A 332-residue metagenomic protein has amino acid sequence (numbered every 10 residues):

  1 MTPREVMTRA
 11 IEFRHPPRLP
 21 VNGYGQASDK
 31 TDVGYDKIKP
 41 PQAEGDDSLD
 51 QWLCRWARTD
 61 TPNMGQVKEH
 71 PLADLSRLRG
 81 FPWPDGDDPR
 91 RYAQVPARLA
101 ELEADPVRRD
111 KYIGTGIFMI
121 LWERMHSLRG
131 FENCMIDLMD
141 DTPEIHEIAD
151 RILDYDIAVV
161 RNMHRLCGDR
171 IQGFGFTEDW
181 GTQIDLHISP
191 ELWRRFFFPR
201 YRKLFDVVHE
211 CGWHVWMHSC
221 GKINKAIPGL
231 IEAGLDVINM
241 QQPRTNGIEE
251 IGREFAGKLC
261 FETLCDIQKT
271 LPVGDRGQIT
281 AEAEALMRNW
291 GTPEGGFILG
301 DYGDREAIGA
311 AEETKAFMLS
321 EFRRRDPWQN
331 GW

Functional and structural regions predicted by a protein language model:
M1-Q26, W83-W332: Active-site loop segments of alpha/beta catalytic cores
L19-A57: N-terminal accessory/capping or targeting/presequence segment of soluble
Q26, V33-D36, C54, M64-V67 (+7 more regions): A generic signature of intrinsically disordered, low-complexity regions enriched in glycine/proline and charged/polar
K30-V33, K37, D47, Q51 (+7 more regions): Short linear motifs in intrinsically disordered/low-complexity regions
D32-D36, D60-M64, K68-P71, H126-S127 (+2 more regions): Short aromatic-enriched loop/helix-cap "lid" or pocket-rim segments at secondary-structure transitions that line
D46-V95, V107-Y112: A contiguous, low-structure linker/loop signature
